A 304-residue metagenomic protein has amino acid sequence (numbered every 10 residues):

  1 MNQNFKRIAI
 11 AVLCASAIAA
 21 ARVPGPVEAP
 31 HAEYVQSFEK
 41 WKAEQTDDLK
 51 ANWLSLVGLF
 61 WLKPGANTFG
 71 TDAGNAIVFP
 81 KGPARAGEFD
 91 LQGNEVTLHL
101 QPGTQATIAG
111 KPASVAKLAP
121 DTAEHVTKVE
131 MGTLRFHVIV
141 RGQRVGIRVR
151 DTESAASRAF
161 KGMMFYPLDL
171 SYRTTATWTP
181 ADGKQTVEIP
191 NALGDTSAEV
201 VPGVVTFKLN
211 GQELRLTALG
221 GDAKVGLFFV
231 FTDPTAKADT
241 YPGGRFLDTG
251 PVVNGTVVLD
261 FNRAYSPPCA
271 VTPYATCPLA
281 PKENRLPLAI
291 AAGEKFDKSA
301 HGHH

Functional and structural regions predicted by a protein language model:
N2-I10: Bacterial N-terminal signal peptides that target proteins for export
A9-A17: Bacterial N-terminal signal peptides
S16-A29: Bacterial Sec-dependent signal peptides at the C-terminal "C-region" and cleavage site
L56-V126: Forkhead-associated
G110-T122, E213-R263: An exposed acidic His-Trp-rich patch
E130-S197: Surface-exposed beta-loop interaction hotspot
T177-A236, Y241: Flexible, glycine-rich surface segments
P234-A238, G244, D248-G250, T256-V258 (+1 more regions): Extended, aromatic/histidine-rich regions of cofactor-dependent oxidoreductases associated with respiratory
